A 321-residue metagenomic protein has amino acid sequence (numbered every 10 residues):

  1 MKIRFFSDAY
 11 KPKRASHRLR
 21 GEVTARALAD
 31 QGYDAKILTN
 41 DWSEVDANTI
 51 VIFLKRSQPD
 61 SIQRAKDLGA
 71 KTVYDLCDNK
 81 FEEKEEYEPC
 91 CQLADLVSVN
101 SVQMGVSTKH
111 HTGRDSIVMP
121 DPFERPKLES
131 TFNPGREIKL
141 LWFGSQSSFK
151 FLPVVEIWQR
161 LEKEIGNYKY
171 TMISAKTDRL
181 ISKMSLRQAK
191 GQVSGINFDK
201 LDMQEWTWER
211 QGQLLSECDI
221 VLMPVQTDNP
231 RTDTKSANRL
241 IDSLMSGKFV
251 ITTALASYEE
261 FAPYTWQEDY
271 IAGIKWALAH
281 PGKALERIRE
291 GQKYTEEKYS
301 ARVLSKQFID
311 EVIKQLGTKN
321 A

Functional and structural regions predicted by a protein language model:
M1-S57: N-terminal pre-catalytic "stem/leader" segment of glycosyltransferase-like enzymes
S7, K11-A27, R125-L128, N133-E217 (+1 more regions): Conserved catalytic-core segment of nucleotide-activated headgroup transferases in glycan assembly
K36-T108: Extended catalytic core of nucleotide-activated donor transferases of GT-like folds
D95-E129: Donor nucleotide-sugar binding/catalytic pocket of nucleotide-sugar-dependent glycosyltransferases
P126, A279-I313: A charged, aromatic-enriched C-terminal amphipathic alpha-helix characteristic of glycosyltransferases across folds
F149-K150, D202-L214, V221-D242, T252-A262: Nucleotide-sugar-dependent
D219, G247-K248: A short alpha->beta transition loop at the rim of the catalytic pocket in nucleotide-sugar-dependent
W266-E286: C-terminal "capping" alpha-helix adjacent to the active site of nucleotide-linked donor transferases in cell-envelope
